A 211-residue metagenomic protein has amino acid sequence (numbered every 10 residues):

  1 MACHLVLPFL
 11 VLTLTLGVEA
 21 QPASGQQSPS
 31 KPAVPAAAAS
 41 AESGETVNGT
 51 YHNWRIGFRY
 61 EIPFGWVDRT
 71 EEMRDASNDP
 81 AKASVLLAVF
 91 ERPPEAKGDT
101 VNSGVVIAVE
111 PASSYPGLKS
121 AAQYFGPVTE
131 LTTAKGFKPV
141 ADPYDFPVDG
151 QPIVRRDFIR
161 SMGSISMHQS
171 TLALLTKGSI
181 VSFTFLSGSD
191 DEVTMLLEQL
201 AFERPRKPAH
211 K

Functional and structural regions predicted by a protein language model:
H4-G17: Bacterial N-terminal signal peptides
L14, A20-G49, E95-D99, A108 (+1 more regions): Compositionally biased, proline/threonine/alanine/serine-rich low-complexity intrinsically disordered stretches
P35-A83: N-terminal "mature-domain start" segment
A37, G65-D68, T176-K211: Surface-exposed amphipathic alpha-helical segments
V47, I56-F58, I62, S103 (+3 more regions): Envelope-exposed proteins and targeting segments
G57, Y115-A122, S187-T194: Soluble non-cytosolic domains of exported or imported proteins
P63, E110, F158, T184-S187: Active-site-proximal beta-strand/loop segments in catalytic clefts of secreted hydrolases
E72-L175: Conserved polar/disulfide-associated segments of primarily extracytoplasmic proteins
